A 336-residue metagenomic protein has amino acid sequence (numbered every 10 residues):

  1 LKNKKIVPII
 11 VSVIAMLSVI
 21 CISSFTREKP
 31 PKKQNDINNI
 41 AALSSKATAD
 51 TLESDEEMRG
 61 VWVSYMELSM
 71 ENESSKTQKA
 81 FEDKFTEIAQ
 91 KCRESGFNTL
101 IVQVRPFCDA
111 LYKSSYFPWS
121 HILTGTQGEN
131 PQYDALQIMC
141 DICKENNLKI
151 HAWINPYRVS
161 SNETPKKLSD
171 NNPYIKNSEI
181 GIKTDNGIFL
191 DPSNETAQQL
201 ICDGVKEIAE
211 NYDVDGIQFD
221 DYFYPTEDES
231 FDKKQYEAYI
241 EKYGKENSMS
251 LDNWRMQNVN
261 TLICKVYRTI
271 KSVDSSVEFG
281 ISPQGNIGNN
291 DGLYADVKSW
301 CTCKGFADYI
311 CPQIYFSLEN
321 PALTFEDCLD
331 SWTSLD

Functional and structural regions predicted by a protein language model:
L1-V13, S24: N-terminal Sec-pathway targeting helices
S44-A49, I263-K265, G285-C301, P321-L335: Alpha-helical scaffolding within the catalytic cores of extracellular/periplasmic polymer-degrading hydrolases
E53-D83, I138-C140, H151-A152, Y157-N211: Active-site-adjacent "subsite" loops/lids of carbohydrate-active enzymes
K76-S95, I122-N146, Q257-L262: Aromatic- and glycine-enriched glycan-recognition loops and surfaces that form the carbohydrate-binding subsites
K79, R105-A110, E129-N130, Q284-L293 (+1 more regions): Acidic-and-aromatic substrate-binding clefts and catalytic sites of carbohydrate-active enzymes
D83-A110, N211-G216, G305-Y309: Catalytic domains of carbohydrate-active enzymes, especially glycoside hydrolases
S95-P131: Aromatic-lined carbohydrate-binding/catalytic grooves of carbohydrate-active enzymes
N98, N146, I175-K298, C303 (+1 more regions): Polysaccharide-binding and catalytic clefts of secreted carbohydrate-active enzymes
